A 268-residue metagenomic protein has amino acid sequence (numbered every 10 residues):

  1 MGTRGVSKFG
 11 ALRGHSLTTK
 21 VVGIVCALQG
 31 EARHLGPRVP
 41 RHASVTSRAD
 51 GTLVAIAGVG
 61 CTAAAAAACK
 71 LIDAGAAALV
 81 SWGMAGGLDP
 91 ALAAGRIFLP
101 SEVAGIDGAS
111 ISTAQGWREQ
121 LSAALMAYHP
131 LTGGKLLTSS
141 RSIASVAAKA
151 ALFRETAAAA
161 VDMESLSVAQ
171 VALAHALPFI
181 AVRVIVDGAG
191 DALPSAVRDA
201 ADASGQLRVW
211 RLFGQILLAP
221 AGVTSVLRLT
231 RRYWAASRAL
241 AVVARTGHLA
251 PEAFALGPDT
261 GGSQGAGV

Functional and structural regions predicted by a protein language model:
G14: Pyridoxal 5′-phosphate
T18-G23, T52: Extreme N-terminal starter segment of soluble prokaryotic enzymes
G23-V25, V80: Conserved beta-strand elements of the Class I
V25-A27, A55: Short hydrophobic segments within beta-strands
L28-Q29, S165: Helix N-cap/beta->alpha junction signal
G30-L35, A63: Short N-terminal binding/cap micro-motifs at the start of the first secondary-structure element
S44-V268: Glycine-rich phosphate- or other oxyanion-binding loops that anchor nucleotides, phosphorylated ligands
